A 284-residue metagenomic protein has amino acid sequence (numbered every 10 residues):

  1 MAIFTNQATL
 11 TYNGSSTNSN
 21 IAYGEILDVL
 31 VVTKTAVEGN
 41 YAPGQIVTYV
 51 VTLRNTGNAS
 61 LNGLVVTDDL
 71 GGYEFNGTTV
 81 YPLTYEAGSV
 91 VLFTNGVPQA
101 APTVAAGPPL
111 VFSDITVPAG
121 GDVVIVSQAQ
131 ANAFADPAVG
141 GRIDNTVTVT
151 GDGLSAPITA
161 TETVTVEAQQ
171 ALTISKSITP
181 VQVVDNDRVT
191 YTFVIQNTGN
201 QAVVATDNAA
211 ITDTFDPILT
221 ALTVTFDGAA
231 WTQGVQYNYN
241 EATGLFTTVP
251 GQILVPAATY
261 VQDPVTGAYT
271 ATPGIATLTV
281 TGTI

Functional and structural regions predicted by a protein language model:
M1-I284: Exported/extracytosolic protein signature
